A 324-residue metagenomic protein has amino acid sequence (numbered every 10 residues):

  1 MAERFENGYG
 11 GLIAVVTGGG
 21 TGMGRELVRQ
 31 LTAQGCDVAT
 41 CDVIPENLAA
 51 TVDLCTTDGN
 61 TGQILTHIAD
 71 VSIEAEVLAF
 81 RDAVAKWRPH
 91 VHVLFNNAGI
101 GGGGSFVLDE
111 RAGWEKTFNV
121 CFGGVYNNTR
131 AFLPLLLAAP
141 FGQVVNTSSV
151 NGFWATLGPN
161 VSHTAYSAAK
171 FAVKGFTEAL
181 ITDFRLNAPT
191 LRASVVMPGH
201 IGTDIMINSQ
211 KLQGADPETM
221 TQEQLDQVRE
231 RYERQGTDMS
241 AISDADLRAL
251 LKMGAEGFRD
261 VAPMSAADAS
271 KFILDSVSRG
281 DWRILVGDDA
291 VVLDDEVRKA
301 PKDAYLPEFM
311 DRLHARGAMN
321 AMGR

Functional and structural regions predicted by a protein language model:
E3-A39: Canonical Rossmann dinucleotide-binding motif of NAD(H)/NADP(H)-dependent dehydrogenases/reductases, specifically
C36-A50: Conserved glycine-rich Rossmann-like NAD(P)H-binding loop of the short-chain dehydrogenase/reductase
P45-E46, I68-A79, R111: The beta1-alpha1 cofactor-binding region of Rossmann-like NAD(H)/NADP(H)-dependent oxidoreductases
S105-V107, G113-E115: Substrate-binding pocket helix/loop in short-chain dehydrogenase/reductase
T129, A169: Active-site helix of classical SDR
S149: Residue(s) in the substrate-gating loop at a strand-loop-helix junction that position the organic substrate next
L186-I284: SDR active-site lid
